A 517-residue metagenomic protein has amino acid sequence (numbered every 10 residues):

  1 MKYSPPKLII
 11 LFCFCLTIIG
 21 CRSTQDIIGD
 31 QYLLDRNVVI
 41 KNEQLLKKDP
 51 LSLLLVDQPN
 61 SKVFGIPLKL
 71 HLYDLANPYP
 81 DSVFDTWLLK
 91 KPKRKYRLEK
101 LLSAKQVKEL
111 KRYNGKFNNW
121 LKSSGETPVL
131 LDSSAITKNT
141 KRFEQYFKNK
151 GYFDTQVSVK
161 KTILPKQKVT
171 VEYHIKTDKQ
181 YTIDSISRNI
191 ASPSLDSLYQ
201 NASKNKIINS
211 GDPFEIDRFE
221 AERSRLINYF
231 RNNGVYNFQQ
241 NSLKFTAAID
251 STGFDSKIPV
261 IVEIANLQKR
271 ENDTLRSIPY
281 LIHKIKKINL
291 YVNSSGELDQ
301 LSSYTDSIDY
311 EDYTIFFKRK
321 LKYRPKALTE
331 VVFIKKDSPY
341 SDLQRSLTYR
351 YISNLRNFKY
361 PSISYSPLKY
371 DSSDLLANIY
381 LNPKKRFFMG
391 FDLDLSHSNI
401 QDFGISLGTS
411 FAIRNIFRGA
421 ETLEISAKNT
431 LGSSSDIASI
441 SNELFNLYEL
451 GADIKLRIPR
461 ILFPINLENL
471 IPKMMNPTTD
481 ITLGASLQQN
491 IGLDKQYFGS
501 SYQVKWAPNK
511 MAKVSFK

Functional and structural regions predicted by a protein language model:
M1-I9: Bacterial N-terminal signal peptides that target proteins for export
T17-G20: C-terminal motif of bacterial Sec signal peptides marking the signal peptidase cleavage site
R22-N354, I363: Interaction-mediating elements
L198, L321-K322, S341-K517: Gram-negative/organellar outer-membrane beta-barrel architecture
